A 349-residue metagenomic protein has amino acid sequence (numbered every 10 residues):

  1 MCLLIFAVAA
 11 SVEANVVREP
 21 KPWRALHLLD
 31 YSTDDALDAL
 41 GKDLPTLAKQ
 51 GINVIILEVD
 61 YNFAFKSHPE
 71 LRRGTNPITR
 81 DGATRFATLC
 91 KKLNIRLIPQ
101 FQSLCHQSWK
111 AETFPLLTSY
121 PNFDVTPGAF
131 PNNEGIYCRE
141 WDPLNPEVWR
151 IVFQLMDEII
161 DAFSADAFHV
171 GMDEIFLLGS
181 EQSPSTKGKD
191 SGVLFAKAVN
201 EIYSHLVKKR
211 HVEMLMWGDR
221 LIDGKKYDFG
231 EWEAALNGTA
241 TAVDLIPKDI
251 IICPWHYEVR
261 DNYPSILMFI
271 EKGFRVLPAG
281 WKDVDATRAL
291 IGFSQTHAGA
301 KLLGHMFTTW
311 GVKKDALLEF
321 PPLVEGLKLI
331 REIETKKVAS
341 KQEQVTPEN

Functional and structural regions predicted by a protein language model:
K21-R24, T46-D60, A87-A129: Glycine-rich, aromatic-flanked loop segments that form ligand/cofactor-binding clefts across common enzyme folds
R24-D35, H68-R80, N133-R150, P184-L194 (+2 more regions): The substrate-binding groove and active-site-proximal loops of carbohydrate-active enzymes, especially glycoside
R24-L28, I55-L57, L97-P99, F168-V170 (+4 more regions): Hydrophobic faces of well-ordered beta-strands that scaffold small-molecule active sites in alpha/beta enzyme cores
T33-A48, F153-L155, R260-I266, T287-F293: Short, acidic/polar
A48-G82: Aromatic-lined carbohydrate-binding/catalytic grooves of carbohydrate-active enzymes
L104-E158, P278: Active-site-adjacent "subsite" loops/lids of carbohydrate-active enzymes
P146-G273, D285: Active-site neighborhood of glycoside hydrolase catalytic domains
L277-N349: Substrate-binding cleft of secreted/luminal carbohydrate-active enzymes
